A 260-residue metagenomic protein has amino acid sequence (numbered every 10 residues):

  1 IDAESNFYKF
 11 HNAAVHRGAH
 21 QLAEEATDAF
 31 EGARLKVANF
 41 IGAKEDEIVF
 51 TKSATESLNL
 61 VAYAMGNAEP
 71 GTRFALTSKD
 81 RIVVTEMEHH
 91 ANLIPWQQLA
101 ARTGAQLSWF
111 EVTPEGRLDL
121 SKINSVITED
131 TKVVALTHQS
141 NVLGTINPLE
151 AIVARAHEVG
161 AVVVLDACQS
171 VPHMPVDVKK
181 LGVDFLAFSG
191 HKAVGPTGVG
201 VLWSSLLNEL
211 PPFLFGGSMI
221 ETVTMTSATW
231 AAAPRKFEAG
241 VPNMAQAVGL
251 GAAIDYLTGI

Functional and structural regions predicted by a protein language model:
I1-I260: Pyridoxal 5′-phosphate
